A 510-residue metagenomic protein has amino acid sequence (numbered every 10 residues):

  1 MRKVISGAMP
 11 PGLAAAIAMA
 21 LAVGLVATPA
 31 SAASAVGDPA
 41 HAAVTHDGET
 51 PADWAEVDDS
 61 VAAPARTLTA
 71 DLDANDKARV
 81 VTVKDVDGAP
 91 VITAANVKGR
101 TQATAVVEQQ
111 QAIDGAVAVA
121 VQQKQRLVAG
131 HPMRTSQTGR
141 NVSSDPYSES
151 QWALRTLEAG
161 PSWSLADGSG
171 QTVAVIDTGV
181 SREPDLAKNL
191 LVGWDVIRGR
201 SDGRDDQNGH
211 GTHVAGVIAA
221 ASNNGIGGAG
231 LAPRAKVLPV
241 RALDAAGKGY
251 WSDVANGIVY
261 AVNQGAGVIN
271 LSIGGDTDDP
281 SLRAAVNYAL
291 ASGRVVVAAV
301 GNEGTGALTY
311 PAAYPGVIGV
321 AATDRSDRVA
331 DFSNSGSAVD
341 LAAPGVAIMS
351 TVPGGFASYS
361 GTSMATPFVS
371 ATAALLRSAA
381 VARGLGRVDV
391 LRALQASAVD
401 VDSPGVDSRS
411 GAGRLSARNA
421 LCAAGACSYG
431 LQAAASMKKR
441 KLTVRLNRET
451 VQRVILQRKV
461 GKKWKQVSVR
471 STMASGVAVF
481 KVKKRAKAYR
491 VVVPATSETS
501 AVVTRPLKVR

Functional and structural regions predicted by a protein language model:
R2, L13, M19-G139: Primarily auto-inhibitory N-terminal propeptides
A33-G37, P161-V192, R200-W251, G267 (+5 more regions): Subtilisin-like serine protease catalytic core
S34-D38, A112-T172, V180, P184-D185 (+1 more regions): Protease zymogen maturation seam
D87-G88, G99-R100, Q123-L127, T178-R182 (+11 more regions): Solvent-exposed loop/turn segments at secondary-structure junctions within structured extracellular/periplasmic domains
W163, G168-S169, P239-G316, S326-V329 (+3 more regions): Substrate-binding/access-modulating region of protease and related hydrolase catalytic domains
A215-I218, L238-D244, G267, D331 (+1 more regions): Hydrolase catalytic cores
D253, Q264-L271, P280-S281, A285 (+4 more regions): C-terminal subdomain of the subtilisin-like protease fold in secreted/lumenal serine endopeptidases
C422-R510: Low-complexity, Ser/Thr/Pro-rich intrinsically disordered linker/stalk segments at domain junctions
